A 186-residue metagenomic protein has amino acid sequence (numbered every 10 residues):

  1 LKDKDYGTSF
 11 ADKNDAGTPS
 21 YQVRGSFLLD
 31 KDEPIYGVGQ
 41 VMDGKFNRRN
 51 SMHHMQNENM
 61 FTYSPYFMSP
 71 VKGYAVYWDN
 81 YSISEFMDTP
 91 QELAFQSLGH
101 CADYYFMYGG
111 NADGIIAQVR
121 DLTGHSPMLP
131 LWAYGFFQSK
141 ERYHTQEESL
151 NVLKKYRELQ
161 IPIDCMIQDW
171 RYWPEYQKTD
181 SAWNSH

Functional and structural regions predicted by a protein language model:
L1-P130, K140-R142, Q146, L153-E158: Catalytic and substrate-binding clefts that recognize carbohydrates or anionic sugar/phosphate headgroups
P127-H186: Aromatic-lined carbohydrate-binding/catalytic grooves of carbohydrate-active enzymes
